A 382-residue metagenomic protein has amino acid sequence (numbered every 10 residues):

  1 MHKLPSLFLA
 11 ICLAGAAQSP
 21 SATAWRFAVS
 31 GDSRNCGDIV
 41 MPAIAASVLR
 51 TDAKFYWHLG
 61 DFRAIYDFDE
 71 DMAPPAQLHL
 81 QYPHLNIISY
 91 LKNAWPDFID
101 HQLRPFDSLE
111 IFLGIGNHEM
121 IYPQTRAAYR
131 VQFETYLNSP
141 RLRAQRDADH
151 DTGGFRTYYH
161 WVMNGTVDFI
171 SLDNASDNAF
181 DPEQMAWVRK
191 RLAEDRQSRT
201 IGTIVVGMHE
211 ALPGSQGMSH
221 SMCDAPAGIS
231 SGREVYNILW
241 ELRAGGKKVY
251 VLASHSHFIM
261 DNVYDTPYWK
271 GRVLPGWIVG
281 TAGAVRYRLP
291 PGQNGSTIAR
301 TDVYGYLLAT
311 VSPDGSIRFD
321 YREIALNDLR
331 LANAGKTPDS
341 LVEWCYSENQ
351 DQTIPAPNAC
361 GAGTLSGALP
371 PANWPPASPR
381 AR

Functional and structural regions predicted by a protein language model:
M1-L4: Positively charged n-region of N-terminal signal peptides that target proteins for export
S6-G15: Bacterial N-terminal signal peptides
A17-Y90: N-terminal active-site segment of His-dependent metallophosphoesterases
F27-V29, Y56-H58, L113-G114, V206 (+1 more regions): Residue-level marker for buried hydrophobic side chains located in beta-strands that build the well-ordered beta-sheet
D32, G60-D61, G116-N117, H209 (+1 more regions): Active-site glycine-centered loops adjacent to acidic/histidine catalytic or metal-binding residues that shape
E70-R199, S219-Y250, S256-T310: Extended active-site neighborhood of metal-dependent phosphoesterases/phosphodiesterases
D195-G217: Short acidic, glycine-rich surface-loop motifs adjacent to enzyme active sites
I259-R380: Binuclear metal-dependent phosphoesterase catalytic core
